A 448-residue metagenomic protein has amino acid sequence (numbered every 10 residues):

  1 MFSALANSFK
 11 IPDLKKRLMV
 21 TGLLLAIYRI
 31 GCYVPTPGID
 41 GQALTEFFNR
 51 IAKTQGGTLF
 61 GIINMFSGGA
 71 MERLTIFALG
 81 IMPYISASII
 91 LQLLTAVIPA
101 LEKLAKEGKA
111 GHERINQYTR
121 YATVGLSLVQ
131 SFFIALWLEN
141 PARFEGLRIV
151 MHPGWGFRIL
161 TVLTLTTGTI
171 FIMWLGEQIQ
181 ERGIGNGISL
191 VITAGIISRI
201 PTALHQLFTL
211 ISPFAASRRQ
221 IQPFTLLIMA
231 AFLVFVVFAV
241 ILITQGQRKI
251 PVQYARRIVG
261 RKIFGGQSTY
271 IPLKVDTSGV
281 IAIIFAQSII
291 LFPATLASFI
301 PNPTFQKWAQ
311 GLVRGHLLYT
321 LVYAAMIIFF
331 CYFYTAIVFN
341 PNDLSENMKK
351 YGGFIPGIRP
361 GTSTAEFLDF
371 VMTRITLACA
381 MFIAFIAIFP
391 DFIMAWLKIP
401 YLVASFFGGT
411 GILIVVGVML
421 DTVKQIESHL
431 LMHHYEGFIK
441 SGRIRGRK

Functional and structural regions predicted by a protein language model:
M1-A105, A110-K448: N-terminal cationic and glycine-rich segments that engage phosphates or anionic surfaces
